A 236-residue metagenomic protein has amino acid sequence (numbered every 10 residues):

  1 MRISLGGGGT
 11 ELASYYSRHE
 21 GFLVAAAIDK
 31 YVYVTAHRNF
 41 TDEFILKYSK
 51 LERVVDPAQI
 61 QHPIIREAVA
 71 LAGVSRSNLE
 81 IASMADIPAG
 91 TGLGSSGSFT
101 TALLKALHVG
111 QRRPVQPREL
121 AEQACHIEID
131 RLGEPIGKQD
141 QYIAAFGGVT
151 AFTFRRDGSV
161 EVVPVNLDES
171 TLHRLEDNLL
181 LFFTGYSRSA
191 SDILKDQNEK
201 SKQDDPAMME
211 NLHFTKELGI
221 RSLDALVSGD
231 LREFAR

Functional and structural regions predicted by a protein language model:
M1-S4, E11-S17, A25, D29-S75 (+5 more regions): C-terminal nucleotide
F22: Conserved, well-ordered active-site substructure
N78-E80: Residues at or immediately flanking beta-strands
I87-T91: Short pre-catalytic strand/loop immediately N-terminal to key active-site residues, enriched for Gly-Thr
L93-R113: DPxDG-like acidic metal-binding loop motif
